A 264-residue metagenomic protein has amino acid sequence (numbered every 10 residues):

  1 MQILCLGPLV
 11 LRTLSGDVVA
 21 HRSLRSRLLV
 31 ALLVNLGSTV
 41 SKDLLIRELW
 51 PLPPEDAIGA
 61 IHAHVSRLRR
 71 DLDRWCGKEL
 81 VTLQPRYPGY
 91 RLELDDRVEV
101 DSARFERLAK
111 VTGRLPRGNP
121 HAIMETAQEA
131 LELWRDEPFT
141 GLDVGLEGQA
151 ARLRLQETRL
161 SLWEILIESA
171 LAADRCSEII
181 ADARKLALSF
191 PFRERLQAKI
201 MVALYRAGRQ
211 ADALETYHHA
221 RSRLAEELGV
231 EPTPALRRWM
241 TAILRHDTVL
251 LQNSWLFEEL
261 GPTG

Functional and structural regions predicted by a protein language model:
M1-I3, V65-D96, A225-P234: DNA-binding patch around the recognition helix
M1-L24, V81-Y90, E259-G264: Short boundary/linker motifs that mark transitions into or out of structured domains
V18-L49, L68, R195-I200: Short amphipathic alpha-helical recognition elements used for nucleic-acid or partner binding across transcription
V18-V19, V34, P54-I58, Y87-G264: Intrinsically disordered, charged and Pro/Gly-enriched terminal/linker segments that flank large helical-solenoid
H21-V30, P54-C76: DNA-recognition element of transcription regulators
R47, A63, R70, E215 (+1 more regions): DNA-binding alpha-helical recognition surfaces that contact promoter or target DNA
